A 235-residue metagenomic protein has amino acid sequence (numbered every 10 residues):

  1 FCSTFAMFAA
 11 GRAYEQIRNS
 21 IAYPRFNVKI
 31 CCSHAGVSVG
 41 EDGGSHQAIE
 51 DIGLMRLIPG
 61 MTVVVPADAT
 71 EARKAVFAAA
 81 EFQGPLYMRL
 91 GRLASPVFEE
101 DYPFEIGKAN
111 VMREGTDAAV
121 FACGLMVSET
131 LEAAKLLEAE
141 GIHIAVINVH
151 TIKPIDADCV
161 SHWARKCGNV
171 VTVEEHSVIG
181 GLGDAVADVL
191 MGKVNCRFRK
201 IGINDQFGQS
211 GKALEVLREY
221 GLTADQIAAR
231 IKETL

Functional and structural regions predicted by a protein language model:
F1-A119: Conserved thiamine diphosphate
V39-G40, G91-L235: Thiamine diphosphate
